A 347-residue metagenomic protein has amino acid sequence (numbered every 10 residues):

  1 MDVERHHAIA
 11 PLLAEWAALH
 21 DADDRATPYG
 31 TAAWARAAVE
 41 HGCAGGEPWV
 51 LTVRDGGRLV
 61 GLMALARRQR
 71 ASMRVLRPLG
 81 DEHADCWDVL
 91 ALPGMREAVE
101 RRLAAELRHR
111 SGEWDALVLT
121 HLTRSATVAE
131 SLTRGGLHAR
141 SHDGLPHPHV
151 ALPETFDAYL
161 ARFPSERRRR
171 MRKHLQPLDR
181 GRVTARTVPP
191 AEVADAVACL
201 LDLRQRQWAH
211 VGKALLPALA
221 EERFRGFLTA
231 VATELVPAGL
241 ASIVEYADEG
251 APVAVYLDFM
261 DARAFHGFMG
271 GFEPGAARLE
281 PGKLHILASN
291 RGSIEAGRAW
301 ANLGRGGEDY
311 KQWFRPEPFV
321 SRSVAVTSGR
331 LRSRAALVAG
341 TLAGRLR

Functional and structural regions predicted by a protein language model:
D2-G56, V60-P78, L122-H147, T155-F156 (+1 more regions): A conserved beta-strand-loop-helix scaffold within acyl/acetyltransferase catalytic domains
V50, R54, L62, A84 (+3 more regions): Aromatic (often tryptophan-rich) hydrophobic motifs at membrane interfaces
R77-D85: Residues forming anionic-ligand binding surfaces in small-molecule and nucleic-acid pockets of primarily soluble enzymes
D88-P93, R186: Acyl-group handling in specialized metabolite and lipid biosynthesis
A91-G94, V150-L152: Short beta-strand-to-loop capping motifs
G112-L119: Short secondary-structure capping/junction motifs at helix and strand boundaries
L119-T127, L303-D309: Conserved beta-strand-loop-alpha-helix junction that forms the acyl-donor binding cleft
R334-R347: C-terminal secondary-structure termini that scaffold catalytic or DNA-interacting sites
